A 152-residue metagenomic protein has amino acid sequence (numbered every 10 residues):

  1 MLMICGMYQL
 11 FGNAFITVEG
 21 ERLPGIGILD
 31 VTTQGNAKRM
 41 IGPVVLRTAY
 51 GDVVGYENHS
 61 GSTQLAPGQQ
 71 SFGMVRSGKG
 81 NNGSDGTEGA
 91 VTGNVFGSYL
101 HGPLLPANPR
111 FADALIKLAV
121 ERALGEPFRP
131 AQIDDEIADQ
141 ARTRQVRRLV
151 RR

Functional and structural regions predicted by a protein language model:
M1-Y50: Cysteine-nucleophile active-site neighborhood
L2, G27, Y56, F96-S98: Hydrophobic/aromatic beta-strand patches that form the interior of the parallel beta-sheet core in alpha/beta enzyme
C5, H59, H101: Histidine-centered divalent metal-coordination motifs
T33-N36, S62-L65, P103-A107: Short, acidic Gly/Pro/Ser/Thr-rich loop/turn segments
R39-G42, G55, G97-L100: Short, flexible active-site loops
V45-G93: Catalytic beta-strand/loop cores that center a nucleophilic Ser/Cys/Thr and support acyl-enzyme chemistry
N94-R152: Acyltransferase
